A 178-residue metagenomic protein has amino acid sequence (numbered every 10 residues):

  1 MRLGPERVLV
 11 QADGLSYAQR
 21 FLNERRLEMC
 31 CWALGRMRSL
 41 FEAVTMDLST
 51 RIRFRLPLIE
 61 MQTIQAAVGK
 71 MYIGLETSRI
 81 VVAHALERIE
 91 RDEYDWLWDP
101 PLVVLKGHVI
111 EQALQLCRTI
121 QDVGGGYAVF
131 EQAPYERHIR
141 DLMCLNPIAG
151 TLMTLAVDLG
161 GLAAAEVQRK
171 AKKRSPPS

Functional and structural regions predicted by a protein language model:
M1-E76, P177: Glycine-rich beta->alpha junctions and the first turn(s) of the following alpha-helix
V8, R20, L27-C30, L34 (+6 more regions): Hydrophobic alpha-helical scaffolding
Y17-R20, S39, A43, Q115 (+2 more regions): Alpha-helical scaffold segments in soluble metabolic enzymes
R26, I59-M71, W98-H108, E136 (+1 more regions): Alpha-helical scaffold segments that form or flank carboxylate-/histidine-based iron centers
R26, R51, R79, R140-M143 (+1 more regions): Short, cationic motifs built from Arg/Lys/His that form the positively charged side of catalytic pockets
L34-F41, V68-V82, K106-L116, L142 (+1 more regions): Alpha-helical transition-metal enzyme core signature, strongest for iron centers
T45, S49, R53-L56, L75-H108 (+2 more regions): C-terminal helix-coil-helix/basic helical segment that borders enzyme active sites and/or dimer interfaces and provides
G124-S178: Glycine-rich phosphate/cofactor-binding loops in nucleotide/flavin-utilizing enzymes
